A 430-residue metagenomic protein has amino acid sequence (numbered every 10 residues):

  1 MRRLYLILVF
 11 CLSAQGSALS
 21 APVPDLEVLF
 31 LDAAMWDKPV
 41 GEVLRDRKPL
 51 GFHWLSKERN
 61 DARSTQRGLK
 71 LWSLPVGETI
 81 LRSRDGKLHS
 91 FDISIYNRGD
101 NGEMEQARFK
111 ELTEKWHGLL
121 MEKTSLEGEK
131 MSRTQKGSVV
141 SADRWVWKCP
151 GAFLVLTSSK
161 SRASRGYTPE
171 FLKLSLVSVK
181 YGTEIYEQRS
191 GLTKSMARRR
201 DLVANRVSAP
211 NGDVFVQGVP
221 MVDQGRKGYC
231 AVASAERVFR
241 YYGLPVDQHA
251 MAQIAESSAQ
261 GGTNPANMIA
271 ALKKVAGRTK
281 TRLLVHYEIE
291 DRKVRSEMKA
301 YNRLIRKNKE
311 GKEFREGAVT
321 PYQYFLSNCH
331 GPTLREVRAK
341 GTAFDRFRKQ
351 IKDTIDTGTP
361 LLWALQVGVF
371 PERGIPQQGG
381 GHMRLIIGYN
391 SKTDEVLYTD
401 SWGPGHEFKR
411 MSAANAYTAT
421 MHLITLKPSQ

Functional and structural regions predicted by a protein language model:
Y5-Q15: Bacterial N-terminal signal peptides
G16-S20: Sec/Tat signal peptide C-region and signal peptidase I cleavage site
A21, A34, V40, D46-V140: Long, charged/polar, surface-exposed segments that mediate recognition or autoinhibition
V23-D37, V43, K160-F325: Active-site-adjacent structural segments surrounding the nucleophilic cysteine of cysteine proteases and isopeptidases
G68-W72, Y96-K115, L119, K123-G137 (+2 more regions): Conserved active-site-adjacent core of cysteine acyl-enzyme catalytic domains
S73-E78, V140-A142, P150-T157, Q378-R384: Short, surface-exposed coil-to-beta transition loops
Q106-R199: Extended, non-transmembrane interaction/recognition domains
